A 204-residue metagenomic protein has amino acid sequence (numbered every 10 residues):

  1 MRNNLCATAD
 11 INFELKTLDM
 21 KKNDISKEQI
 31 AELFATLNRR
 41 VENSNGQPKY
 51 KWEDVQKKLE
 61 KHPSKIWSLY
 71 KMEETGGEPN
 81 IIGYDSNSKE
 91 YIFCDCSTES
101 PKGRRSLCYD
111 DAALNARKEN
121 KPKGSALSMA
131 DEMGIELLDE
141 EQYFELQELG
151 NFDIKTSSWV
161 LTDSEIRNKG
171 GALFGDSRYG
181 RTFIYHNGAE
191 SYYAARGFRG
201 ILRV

Functional and structural regions predicted by a protein language model:
M1-R2, K123: Generic alpha-helix initiation/capping and coil-helix boundary signal
N3-D19: Short, Lys/Arg-enriched N-terminal segments with co-localized hydrophobic residues within the first ~10-30 amino acids
K21-E136, E140-V204: A binding-site-centric feature that preferentially detects glycan-recognition modules on secreted/surface proteins
